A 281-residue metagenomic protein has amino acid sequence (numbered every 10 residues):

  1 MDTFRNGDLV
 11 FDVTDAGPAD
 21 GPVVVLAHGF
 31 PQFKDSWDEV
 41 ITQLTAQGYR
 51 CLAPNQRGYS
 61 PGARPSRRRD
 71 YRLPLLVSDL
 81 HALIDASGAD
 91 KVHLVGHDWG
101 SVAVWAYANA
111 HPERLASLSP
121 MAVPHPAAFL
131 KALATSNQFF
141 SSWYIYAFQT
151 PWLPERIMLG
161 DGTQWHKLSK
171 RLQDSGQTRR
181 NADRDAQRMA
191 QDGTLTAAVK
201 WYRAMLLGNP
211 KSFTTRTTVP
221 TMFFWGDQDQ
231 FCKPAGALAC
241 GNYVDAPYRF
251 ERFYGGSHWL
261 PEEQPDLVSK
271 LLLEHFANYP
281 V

Functional and structural regions predicted by a protein language model:
M1-V10: N-terminal cap/lid segment of alpha/beta-hydrolase-fold proteins
R5, T14, Y254: Residue-level detector of conserved, well-ordered beta-strand and adjacent loop positions that form binding/recognition
N6, P18, E262: Conserved strand-loop elements at the edges of beta-sheets that form or border functional pockets
L9-F11, P31, S36, L52 (+5 more regions): Flexible "cap/lid" subdomain of the alpha/beta-hydrolase fold that forms the substrate-access gate
A16-A63: Conserved HGGG/HGGXW glycine-rich cap/lid loop of the alpha/beta-hydrolase fold
D20, H125, G255-S257: Residue-level detector of flexible, active-site-proximal loop/helix-junction positions within diverse enzyme catalytic
G256-P265, S269: Catalytic histidine-centered segment of alpha/beta-hydrolase-like enzymes
